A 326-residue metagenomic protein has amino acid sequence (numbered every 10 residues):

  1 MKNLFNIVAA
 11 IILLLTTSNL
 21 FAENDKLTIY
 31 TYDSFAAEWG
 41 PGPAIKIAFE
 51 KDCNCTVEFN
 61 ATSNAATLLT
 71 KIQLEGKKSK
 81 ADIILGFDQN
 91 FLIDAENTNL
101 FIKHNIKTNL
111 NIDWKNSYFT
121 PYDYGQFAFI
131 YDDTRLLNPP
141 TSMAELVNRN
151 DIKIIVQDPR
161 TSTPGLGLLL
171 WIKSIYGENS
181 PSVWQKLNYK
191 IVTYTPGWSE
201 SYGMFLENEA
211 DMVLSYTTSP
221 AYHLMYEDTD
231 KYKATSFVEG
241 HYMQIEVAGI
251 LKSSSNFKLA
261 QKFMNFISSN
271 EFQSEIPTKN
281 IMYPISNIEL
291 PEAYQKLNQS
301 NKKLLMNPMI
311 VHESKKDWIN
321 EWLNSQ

Functional and structural regions predicted by a protein language model:
N24-K26, Y30-G42, S63-T67, K80-A210: Extracytoplasmic ligand-binding site segments that recognize negatively charged/polar headgroups
P43-F59: Short alpha-helix C-terminal cap/hinge motif
N90-D94, L206-K231: A ligand-binding cleft/hinge motif common to bilobed small-molecule-binding domains
I112, G125, W184-N188, Y194-T195 (+2 more regions): Periplasmic-binding protein-like
A128-R135, K173, Q244-L259, E275-T278: A bilobed periplasmic-binding-protein/Venus flytrap-type ligand-binding module shared by bacterial periplasmic
L251-M306: Mature extracytoplasmic/periplasmic domains
A293-Q326: Extracellular/periplasmic bilobal clamshell ligand-binding domains
